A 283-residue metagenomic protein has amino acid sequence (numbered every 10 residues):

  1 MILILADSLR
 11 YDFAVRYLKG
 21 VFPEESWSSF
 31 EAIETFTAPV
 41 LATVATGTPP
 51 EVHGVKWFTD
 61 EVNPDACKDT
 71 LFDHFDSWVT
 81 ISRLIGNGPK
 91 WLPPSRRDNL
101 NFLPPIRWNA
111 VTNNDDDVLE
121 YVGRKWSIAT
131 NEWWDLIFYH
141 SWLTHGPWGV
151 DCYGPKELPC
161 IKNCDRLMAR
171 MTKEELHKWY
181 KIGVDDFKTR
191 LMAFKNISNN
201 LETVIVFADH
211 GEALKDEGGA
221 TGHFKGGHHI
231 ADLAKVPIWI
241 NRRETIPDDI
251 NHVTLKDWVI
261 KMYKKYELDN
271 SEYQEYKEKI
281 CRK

Functional and structural regions predicted by a protein language model:
M1-I2, W134-F138, T203: Residue-level preference for the first positions of well-ordered beta-strands
L3, S8-W133, W142-W148, W258-R282: Active-site-proximal alpha/beta segments of enzymes that process anionic O-linked groups
T48-P49, N241-I246: Short loop segments at secondary-structure junctions
I81-L92, F138-E174: Extended, charge-rich helix/loop segments that form flexible, surface "patches" used to engage negatively charged
D116-W133, E157-A208, P237-I240, K256-W258 (+1 more regions): A long, amphipathic alpha-helix that forms part of the scaffold/cap immediately adjacent to metal-dependent active
L201-T203, F207-R243: Histidine-centered active-site microenvironments of extracellular/periplasmic hydrolases and transferases
P247-V253: A short, structured beta-strand-centered segment in the mid-to-C-terminal lobe of catalytic cores from group-transfer
